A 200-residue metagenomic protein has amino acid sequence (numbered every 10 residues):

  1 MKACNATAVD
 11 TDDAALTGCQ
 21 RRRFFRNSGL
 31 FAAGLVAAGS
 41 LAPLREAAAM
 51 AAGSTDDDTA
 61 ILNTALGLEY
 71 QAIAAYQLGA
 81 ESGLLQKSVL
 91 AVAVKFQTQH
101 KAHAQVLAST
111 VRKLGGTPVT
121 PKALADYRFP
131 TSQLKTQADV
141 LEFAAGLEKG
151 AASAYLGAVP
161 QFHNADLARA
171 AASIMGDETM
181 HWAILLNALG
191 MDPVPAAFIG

Functional and structural regions predicted by a protein language model:
K2-C19, R26-G200: All-alpha RGS (Regulator of G-protein Signaling) helical domain and cognate RGS-like helical scaffolds
